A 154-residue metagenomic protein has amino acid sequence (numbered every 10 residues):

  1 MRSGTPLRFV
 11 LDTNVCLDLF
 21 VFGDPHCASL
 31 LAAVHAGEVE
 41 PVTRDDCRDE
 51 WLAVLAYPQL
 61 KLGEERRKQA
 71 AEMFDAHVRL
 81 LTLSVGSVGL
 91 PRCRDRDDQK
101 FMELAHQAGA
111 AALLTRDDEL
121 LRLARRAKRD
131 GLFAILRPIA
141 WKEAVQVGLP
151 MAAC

Functional and structural regions predicted by a protein language model:
M1-T43: Short, well-structured N-terminal submotif of metal-dependent ribonuclease cores
L11, T82-G86, R116: Short beta-strands and strand-loop turn motifs
C16-L17, D49, L120-R122: Short, active-site-adjacent cap segments at secondary-structure transitions
L19-F20, V54, L123, A144: Residues that scaffold the ATP/ADP-binding catalytic core of kinase and kinase-like folds
L30, F101-M102: Short, hydrophobic alpha-helical packing/hinge segments within bilobed ligand-binding/sensory domains
A33-V88: PIN-domain endoribonuclease scaffold, especially VapC-family toxins
L90-P91, D95, Q99, A108-L114 (+1 more regions): Acidic, PIN/NYN-like endoribonuclease modules and their adjacent C-terminal/linker elements
